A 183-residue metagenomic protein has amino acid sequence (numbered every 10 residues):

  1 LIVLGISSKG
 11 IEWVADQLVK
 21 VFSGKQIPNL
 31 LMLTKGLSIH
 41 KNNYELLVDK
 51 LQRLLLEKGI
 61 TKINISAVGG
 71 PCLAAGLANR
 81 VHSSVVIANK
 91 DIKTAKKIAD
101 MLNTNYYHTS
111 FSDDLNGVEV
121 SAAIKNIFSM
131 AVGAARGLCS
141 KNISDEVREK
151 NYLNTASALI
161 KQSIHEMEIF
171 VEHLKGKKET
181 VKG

Functional and structural regions predicted by a protein language model:
I2-V3, N126: N-terminal Rossmann-like NAD(P) cofactor-binding module of classical short-chain dehydrogenase/reductase
V3-R80, I98: Rossmann-like NAD(P)(H) cofactor-binding subdomain of soluble oxidoreductases
V21, L54-N64, H82-T180: Internal alpha-helical scaffold of NAD(P)-dependent oxidoreductase catalytic cores
G69, K182-G183: Active-site nucleophile and cofactor-binding loops and adjacent substrate-binding regions of central metabolic enzymes
